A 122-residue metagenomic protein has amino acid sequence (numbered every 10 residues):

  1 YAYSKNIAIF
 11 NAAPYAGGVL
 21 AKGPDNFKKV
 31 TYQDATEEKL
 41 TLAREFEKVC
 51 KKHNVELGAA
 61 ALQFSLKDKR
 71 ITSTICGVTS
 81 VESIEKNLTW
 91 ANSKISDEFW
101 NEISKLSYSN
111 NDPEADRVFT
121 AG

Functional and structural regions predicted by a protein language model:
Y1-N26: Aromatic-lined glycan-binding groove of carbohydrate-active enzymes
S4-N6, T31-K48, K52-H53, R70 (+2 more regions): Terminal-tail/helix-coil boundary detector
P14, T79-E82: Alpha-helix/helix-capping structural signal
V19-A21, D68, S83: Short secondary-structure boundary/hinge segments and terminal tails
A60: Glycine/threonine-rich phosphate-binding loop and adjacent beta-strand/alpha-helix elements that clamp
